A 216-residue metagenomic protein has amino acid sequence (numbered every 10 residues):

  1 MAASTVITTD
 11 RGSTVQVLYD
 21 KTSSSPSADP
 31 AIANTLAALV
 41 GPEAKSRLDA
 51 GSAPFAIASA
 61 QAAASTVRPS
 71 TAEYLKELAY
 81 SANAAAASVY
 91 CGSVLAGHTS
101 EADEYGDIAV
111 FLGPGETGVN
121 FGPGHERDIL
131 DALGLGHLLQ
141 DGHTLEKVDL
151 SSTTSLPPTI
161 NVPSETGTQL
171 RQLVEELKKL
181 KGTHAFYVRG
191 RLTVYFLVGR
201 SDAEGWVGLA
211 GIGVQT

Functional and structural regions predicted by a protein language model:
A2, H184, Q215-T216: Aliphatic-rich, non-membrane protein domains
A2-S164: N-terminal "domain-start" segment
H137-R200: Functional cores of ribonucleases/endoribonucleases
G190-T216: Compact beta-sheet-dominated globular domain cores
